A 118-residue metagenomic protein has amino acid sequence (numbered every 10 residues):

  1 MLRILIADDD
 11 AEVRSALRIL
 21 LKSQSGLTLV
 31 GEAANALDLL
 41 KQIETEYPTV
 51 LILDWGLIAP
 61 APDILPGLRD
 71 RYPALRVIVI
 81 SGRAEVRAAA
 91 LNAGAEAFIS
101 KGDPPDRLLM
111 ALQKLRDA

Functional and structural regions predicted by a protein language model:
L2-V13, L17, L21, L51: Conserved acidic segment of CheY-like receiver
I19-Q24, Q42, A89: Alpha-helical interaction/dimerization surfaces of two-component signaling modules
Q24, L108-A118: Receiver (REC) domain switch/output surface
E32-V50: Acidic, metal-coordinating helix/loop segments flanking the phosphotransfer/catalytic sites of two-component signaling
A36, I52-L68: Conserved phosphotransfer microenvironments
E44-E46, L68-L75, A93: Conserved phosphotransfer cores of two-component systems
D63, R83-I99, D103, M110: Alpha4 helix (beta4-alpha4-beta5 surface) of REC/receiver domains from two-component response regulators
I78-I80: Hydrophobic/aromatic residues positioned on beta-strands within the core alpha/beta folds
